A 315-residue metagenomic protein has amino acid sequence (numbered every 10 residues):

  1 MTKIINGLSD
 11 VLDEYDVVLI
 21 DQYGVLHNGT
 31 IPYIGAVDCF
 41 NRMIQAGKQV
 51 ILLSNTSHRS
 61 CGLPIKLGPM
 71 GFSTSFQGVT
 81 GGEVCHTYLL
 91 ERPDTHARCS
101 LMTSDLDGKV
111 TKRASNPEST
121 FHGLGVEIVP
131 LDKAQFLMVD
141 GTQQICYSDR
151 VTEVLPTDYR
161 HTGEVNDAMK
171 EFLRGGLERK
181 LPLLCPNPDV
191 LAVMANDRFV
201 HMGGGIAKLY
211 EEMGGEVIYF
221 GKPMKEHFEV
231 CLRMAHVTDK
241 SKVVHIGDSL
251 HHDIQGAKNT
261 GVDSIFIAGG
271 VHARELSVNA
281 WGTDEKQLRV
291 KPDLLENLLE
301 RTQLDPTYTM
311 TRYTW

Functional and structural regions predicted by a protein language model:
M1-Q45, T56, S60-Q77, H86 (+1 more regions): Asp-based, Mg2+/Mn2+-dependent phosphohydrolase catalytic module
G81: Replace "coordinates the UDP/GDP/TDP-sugar" with "coordinates nucleotide-activated sugar donors
